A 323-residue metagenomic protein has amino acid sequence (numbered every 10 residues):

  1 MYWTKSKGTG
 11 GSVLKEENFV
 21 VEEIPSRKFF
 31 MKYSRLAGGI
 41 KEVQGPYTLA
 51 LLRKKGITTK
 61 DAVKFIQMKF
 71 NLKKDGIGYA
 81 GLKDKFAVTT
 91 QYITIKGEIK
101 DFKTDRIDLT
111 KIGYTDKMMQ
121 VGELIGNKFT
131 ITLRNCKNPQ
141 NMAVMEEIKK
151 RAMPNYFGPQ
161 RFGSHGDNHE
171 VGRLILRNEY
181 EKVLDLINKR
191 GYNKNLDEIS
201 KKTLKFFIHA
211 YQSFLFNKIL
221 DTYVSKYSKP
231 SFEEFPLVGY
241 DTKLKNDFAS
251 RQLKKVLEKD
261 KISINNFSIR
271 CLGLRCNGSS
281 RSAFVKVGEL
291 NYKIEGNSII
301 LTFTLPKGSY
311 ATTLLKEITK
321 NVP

Functional and structural regions predicted by a protein language model:
M1-I40, Y47, K55-K60, F65 (+2 more regions): Extended, charged/glycine-rich binding lobes that contact polyanionic ligands
T313: Classical protein tyrosine phosphatase
